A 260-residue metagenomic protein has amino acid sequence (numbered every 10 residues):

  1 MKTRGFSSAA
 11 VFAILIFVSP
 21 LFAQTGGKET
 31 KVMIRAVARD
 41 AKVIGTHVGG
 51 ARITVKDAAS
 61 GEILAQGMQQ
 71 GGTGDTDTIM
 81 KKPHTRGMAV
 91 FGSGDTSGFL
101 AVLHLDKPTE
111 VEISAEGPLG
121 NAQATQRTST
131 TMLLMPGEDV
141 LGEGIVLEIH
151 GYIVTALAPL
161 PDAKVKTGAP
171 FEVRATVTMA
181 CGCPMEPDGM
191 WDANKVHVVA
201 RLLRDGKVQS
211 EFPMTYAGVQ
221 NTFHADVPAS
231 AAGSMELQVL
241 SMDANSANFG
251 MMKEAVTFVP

Functional and structural regions predicted by a protein language model:
A9-P20: Bacterial N-terminal signal peptides
R35-I44, T176-M190: Short amphipathic, basic-aromatic surface patches that mediate peripheral association with negatively charged
G45-R52, D188-V198: Short coil-to-beta strand junction motifs in C2/discoidin
G74-F99, A217-H224: Aromatic sugar-binding surface patches on proteins that engage polysaccharides or sugar-phosphate polymers
H104-K107, A229-G233: Surface-exposed, short loops/turns at beta-strand junctions within beta-sandwich domains
D106-Q126, M242-M251: Short acidic/polar inter-strand loop motif in beta-rich domains
L134-A180, P260: Short, compositionally biased P/S/T/A/G/V-rich stretches that sit at domain boundaries
